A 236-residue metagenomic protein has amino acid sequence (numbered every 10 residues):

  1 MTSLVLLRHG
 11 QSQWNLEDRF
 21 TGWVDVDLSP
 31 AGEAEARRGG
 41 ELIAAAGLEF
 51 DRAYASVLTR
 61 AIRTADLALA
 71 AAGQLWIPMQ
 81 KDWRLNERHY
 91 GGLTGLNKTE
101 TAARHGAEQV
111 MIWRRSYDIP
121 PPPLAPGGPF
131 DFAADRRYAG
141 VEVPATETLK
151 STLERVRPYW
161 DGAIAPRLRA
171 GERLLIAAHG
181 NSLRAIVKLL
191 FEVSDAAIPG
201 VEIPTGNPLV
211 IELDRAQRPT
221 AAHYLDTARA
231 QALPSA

Functional and structural regions predicted by a protein language model:
M1-V5: Extreme N-terminal starter segment of soluble prokaryotic enzymes
Q11-A71, V143-P158, G200, P208: Loop-to-helix element that buttresses phosphate recognition and phosphoryl-transfer chemistry
G39-P129, K188-E212, A216-P219, P234-A236: Phosphate-coordination/substrate-recognition cap region in phosphate-metabolizing enzymes
A55-S56, I176-A178: Short beta-strand segments
P121-T148: Glycine-rich phosphate/pyrophosphate-binding loop and adjacent beta-alpha nucleotide/cofactor-binding cores
R155-A170: Phosphate/ATP-binding catalytic cores across multiple sugar-kinase/actin-like superfamilies, primarily ASKHA
G180-A185: GST superfamily/GST-like fold recognition
D226-A236: Acidic, His/Gly-rich catalytic cores of divalent-metal-dependent hydrolytic chemistry
